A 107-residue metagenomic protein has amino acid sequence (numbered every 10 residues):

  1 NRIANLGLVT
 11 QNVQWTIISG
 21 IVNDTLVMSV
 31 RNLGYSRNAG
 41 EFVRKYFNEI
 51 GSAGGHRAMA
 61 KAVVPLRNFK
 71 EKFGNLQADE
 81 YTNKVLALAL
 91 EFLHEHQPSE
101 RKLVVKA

Functional and structural regions predicted by a protein language model:
N1-A107: Glycine-rich, acidic loop segments that terminate in or are immediately followed by a histidine
